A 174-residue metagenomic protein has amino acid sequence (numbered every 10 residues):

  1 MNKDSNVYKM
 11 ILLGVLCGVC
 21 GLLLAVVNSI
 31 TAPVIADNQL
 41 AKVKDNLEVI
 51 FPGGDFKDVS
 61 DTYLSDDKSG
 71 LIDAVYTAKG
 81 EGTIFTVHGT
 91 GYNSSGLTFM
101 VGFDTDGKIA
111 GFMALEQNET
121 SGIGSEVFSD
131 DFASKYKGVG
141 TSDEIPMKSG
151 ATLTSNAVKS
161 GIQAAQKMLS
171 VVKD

Functional and structural regions predicted by a protein language model:
N2-D174: Flexible, solvent-exposed loop/hinge segments and secondary-structure transition points
